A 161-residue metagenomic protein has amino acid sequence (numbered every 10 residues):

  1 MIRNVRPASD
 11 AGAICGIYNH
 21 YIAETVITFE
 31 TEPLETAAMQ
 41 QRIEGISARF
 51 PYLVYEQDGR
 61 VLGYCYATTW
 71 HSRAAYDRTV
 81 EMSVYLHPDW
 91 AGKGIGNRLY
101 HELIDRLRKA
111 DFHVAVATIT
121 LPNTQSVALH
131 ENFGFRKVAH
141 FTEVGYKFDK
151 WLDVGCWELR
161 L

Functional and structural regions predicted by a protein language model:
M1-I14: A short beta-loop-alpha structural element at the N-terminal edge of CoA-dependent acyl/N-acetyltransferase catalytic
C15-R42: Conserved GNAT-fold acetyl-CoA-binding loop/helix
P33-D89, Y100-H101, R160: Acetyl-CoA-dependent GNAT
Y66, V116-I119, E131, R136-D153: Conserved catalytic-core motifs of GNAT/GCN5-like acyltransferases
A91, A117-V127: Conserved beta-strand-loop-alpha-helix junction that forms the acyl-donor binding cleft
G92-R106, A128-N132: Conserved acetyl-CoA-binding loop-helix of GNAT-fold acetyltransferases
L107-I119: Conserved GNAT acetyl-CoA-binding A-motif
